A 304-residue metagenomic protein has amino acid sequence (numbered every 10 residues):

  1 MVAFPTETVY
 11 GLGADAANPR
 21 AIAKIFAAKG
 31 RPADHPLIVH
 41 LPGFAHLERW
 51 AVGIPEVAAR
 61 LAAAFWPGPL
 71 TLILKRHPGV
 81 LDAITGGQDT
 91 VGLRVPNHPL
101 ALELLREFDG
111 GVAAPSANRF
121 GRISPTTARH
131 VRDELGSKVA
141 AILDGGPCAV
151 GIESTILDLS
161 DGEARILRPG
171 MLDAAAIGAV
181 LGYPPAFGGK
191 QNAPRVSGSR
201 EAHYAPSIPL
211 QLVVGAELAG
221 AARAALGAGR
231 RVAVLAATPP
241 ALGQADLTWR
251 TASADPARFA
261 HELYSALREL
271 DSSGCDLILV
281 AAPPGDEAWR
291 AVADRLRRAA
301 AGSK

Functional and structural regions predicted by a protein language model:
M1-K304: Active-site-adjacent structural elements in enzyme catalytic cores
